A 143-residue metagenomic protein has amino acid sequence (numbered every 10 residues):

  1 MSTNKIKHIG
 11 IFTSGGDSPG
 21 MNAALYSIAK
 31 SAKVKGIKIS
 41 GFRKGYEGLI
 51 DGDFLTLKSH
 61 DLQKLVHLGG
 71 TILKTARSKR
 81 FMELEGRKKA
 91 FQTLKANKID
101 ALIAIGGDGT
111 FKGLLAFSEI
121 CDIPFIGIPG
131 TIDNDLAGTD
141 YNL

Functional and structural regions predicted by a protein language model:
S2, L49-A104, T110, I128 (+2 more regions): Glycine-rich oxoanion-binding loops at beta->alpha junctions
S2-I50: N-terminal phosphate-binding or glycine-rich loops at protein starts, especially the Walker A/P-loop of NTPases
K7-I11, I37-G41, G70-I72, D100-L102 (+1 more regions): Structural motif
G15-M21, I105-K112: Gly/Ser/Thr-rich loops at beta-strand to alpha-helix junctions that form or flank small-molecule/cofactor-binding
M21, D51, G113-L115, A137: Short glycine-/acidic-enriched loop or helix-start segments at secondary-structure transitions that form or flank
A23-I28, G109-I123: Short Gly/Thr/Asp-enriched flexible loops that form oxyanion-binding sites at enzyme active sites
I39-S40, S118-N142: Short, acidic/small-residue loops that bind anionic groups at enzyme active sites
